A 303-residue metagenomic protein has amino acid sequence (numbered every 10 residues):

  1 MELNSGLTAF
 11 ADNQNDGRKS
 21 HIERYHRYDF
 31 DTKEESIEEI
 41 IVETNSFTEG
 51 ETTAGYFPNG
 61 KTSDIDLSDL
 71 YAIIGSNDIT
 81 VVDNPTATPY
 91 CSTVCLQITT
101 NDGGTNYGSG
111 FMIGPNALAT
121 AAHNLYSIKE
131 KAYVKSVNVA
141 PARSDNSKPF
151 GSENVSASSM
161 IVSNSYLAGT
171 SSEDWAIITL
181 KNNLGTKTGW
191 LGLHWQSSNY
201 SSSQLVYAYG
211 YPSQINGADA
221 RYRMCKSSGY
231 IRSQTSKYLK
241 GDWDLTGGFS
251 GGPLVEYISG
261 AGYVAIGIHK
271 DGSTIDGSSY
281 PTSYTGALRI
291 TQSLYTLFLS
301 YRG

Functional and structural regions predicted by a protein language model:
L3-M112: Protease-domain processing segments flanking chymotrypsin-fold serine proteases, especially trypsin-like
D69-C91, C95-Y107, Y126, K131-T186: Conserved catalytic-core segment of clan PA serine endopeptidases
C91-T93, Y107-G108, P115, V134-S136 (+6 more regions): Extracellular structured ligand-interaction cores
I98-T99, A121-N124, A140-R143, T179-N182 (+3 more regions): Active-site-proximal beta-strand/loop segments in catalytic clefts of secreted hydrolases
N116, T120: Cytochrome P450 catalytic-core helices
S171-D244, T282-T285, I290-S293: Chymotrypsin/trypsin-fold serine protease catalytic domain
D244-H269: Catalytic nucleophile loop of clan PA
I266-G303: C-terminal cap/linker of serine protease catalytic domains
